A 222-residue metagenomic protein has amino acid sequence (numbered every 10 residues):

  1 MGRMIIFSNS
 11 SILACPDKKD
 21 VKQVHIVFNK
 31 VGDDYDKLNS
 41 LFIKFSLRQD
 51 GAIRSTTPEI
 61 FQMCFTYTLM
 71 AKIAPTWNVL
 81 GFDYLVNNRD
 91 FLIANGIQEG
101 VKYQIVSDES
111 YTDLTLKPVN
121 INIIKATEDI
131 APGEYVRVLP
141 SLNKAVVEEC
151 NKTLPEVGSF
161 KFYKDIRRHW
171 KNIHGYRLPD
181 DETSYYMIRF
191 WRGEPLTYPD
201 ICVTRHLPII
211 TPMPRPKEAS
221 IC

Functional and structural regions predicted by a protein language model:
M1-C222: Noncatalytic nucleic-acid binding interfaces
